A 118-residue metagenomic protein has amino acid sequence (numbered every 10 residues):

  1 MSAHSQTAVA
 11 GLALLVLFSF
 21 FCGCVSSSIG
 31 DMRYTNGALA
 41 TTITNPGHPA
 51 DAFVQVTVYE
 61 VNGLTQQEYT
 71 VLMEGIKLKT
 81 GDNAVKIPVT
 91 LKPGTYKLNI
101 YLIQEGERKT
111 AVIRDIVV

Functional and structural regions predicted by a protein language model:
M1-I29, T41: Secretory targeting signatures
G23-G75, N99-I103, E107-V118: Primarily secretory-pathway and cell-envelope proteins
E74-P88: Glycine-centered tight-turn motifs at strand-turn-strand junctions
N83, Y96-I100: A short tyrosine-centered beta-strand micro-motif
V89-G94: Surface-exposed, short loops/turns at beta-strand junctions within beta-sandwich domains
